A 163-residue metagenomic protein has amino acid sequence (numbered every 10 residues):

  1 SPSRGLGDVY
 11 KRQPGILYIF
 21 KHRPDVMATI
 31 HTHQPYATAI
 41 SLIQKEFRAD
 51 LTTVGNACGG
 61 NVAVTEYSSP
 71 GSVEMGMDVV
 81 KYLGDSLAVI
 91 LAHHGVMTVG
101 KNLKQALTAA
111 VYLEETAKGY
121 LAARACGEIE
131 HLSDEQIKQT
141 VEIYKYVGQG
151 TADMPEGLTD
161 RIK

Functional and structural regions predicted by a protein language model:
S1-Y10: Single conserved hydrophobic/aromatic residue that forms the stacking wall/gate of nucleotide- or nucleobase-binding
V9, G15-Y18, Q44-T52, M75-G76: Short, charged beta->alpha transition segments
H22-Y36: Ordered, amphipathic secondary-structure segments that act as subunit-interaction surfaces in large macromolecular
T32-P70: Class I SAM-dependent methyltransferase SAM-binding "motif I" and its flanking Rossmann-like core
T38-S41, V73-E74, T98-G100: Short acidic/glycine-rich loop or secondary-structure boundary segments that cap or lie
N56-A92: A structural-propensity feature for long, helix-poor, extended segments
D85-K163: A conserved C-terminal secondary-structure "cap"
